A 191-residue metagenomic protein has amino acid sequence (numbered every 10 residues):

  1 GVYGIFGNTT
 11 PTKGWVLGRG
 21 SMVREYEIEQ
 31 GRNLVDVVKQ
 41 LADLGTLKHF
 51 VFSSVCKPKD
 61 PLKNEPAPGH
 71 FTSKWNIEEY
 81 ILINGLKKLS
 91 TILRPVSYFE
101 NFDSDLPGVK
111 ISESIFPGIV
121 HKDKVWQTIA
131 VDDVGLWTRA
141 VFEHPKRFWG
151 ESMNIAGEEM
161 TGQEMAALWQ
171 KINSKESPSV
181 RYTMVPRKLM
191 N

Functional and structural regions predicted by a protein language model:
G1-G4: Conserved Rossmann-fold cofactor-binding substructure of NAD(P)-dependent oxidoreductases
G7, K48-S53: Short beta-strand segments at enzyme active-site cores
P11-R24, L44-T46, V55-P178: Oxidoreductase cofactor-interface core, primarily capturing Rossmann-like NAD(P)-dependent enzymes
V23-N33: Glycine-rich anion/phosphate-binding loops
N33-K48: Fungal eukaryote-biased detector of long internal structured cores
V180-M184: Short beta-strand-to-loop elements that line the ligand-binding cleft of bilobed periplasmic-binding protein-like
V185-N191: A hydrophobic C-terminal alpha-helical subdomain
